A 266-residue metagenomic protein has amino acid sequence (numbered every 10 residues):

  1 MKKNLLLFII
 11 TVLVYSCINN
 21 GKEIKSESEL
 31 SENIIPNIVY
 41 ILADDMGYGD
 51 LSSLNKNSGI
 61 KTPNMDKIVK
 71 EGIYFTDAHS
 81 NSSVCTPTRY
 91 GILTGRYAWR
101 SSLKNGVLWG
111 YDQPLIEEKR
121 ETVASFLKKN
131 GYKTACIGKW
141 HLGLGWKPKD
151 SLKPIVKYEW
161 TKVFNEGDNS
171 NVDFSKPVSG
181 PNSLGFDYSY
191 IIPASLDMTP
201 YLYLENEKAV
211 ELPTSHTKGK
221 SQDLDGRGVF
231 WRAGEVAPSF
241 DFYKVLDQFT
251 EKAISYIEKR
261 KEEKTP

Functional and structural regions predicted by a protein language model:
K2, C17-P266: Formylglycine-dependent sulfatase
N4-L13: Sec-dependent N-terminal signal peptides
